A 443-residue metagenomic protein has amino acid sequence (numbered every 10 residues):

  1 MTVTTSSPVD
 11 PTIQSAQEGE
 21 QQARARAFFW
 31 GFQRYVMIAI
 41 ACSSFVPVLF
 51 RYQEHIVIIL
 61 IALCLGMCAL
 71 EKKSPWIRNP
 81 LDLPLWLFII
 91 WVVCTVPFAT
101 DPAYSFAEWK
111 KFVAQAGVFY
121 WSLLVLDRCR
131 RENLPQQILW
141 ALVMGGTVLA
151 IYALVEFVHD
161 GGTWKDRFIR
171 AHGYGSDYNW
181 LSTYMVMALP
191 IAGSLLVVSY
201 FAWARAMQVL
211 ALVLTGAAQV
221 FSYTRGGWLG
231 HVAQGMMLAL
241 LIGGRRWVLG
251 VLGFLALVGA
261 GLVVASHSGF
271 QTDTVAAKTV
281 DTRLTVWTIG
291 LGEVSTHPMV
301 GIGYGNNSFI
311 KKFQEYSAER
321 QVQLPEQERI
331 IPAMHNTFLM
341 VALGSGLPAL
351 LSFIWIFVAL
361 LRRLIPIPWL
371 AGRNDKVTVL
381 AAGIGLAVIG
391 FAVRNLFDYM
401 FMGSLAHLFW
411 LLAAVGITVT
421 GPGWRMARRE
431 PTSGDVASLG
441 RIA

Functional and structural regions predicted by a protein language model:
M1-A107, D127-W140, M144, V198-A206 (+2 more regions): Transmembrane signal-anchor hairpin modules in multi-pass inner-membrane enzymes, especially those that act on
T2-P8, G31, A39-A41, V118-W121 (+8 more regions): Alpha-helical transmembrane segments of multi-pass inner-membrane proteins
Y35-A41, I89, A211, L364-F397 (+1 more regions): Loop-to-helix entry and N-terminal half of a specific, functionally important transmembrane alpha helix in multi-pass
R51-A69, W109-W121, L181-L189, L229-M236 (+2 more regions): Membrane-embedded alpha-helical segments of multi-pass membrane proteins, especially the transmembrane helices
I58-L65, V248, I356, A381-S438 (+1 more regions): Transmembrane alpha-helices of multi-pass inner-membrane enzymes
A103-A107, G175-N179, S222-G226, G230 (+2 more regions): Membrane-interface catalytic loops of GT-C/OST-like multi-pass glycosylation enzymes that act
K165, D273-T285, G303-S345: Long extracytoplasmic/lumenal interhelical loops at the membrane interface of multi-pass membrane proteins
G216, V300, Q323-L364, V393: A conserved mid-to-late transmembrane alpha helix and its immediate loop/hinge that forms the functional core
